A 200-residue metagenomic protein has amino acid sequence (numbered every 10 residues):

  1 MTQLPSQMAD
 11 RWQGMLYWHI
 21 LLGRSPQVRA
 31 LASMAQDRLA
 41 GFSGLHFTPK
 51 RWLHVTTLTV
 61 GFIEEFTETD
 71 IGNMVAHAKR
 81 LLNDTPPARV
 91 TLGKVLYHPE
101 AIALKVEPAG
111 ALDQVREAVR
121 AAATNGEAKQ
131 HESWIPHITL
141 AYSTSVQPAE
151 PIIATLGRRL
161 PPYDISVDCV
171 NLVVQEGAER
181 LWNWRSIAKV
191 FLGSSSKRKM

Functional and structural regions predicted by a protein language model:
M1-M200: Histidine-dependent nucleotide/RNA phosphoesterase domain, centered on the 2H-phosphoesterase fold with its duplicated
